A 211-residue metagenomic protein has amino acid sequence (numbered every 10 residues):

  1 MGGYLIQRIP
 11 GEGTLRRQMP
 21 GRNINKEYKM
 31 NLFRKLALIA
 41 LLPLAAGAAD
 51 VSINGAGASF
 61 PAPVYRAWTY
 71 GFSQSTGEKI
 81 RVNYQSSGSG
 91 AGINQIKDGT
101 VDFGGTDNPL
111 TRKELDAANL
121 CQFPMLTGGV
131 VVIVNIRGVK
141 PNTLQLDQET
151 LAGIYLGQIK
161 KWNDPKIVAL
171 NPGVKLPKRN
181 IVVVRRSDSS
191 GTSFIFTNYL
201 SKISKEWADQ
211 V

Functional and structural regions predicted by a protein language model:
R8-K29: Short, Lys/Arg-enriched N-terminal segments with co-localized hydrophobic residues within the first ~10-30 amino acids
Y28-A37: Bacterial N-terminal signal peptides that target proteins for export
I39-A48: Hydrophobic h-region of N-terminal signal peptides that target proteins for export in Gram-negative bacteria
A48-V211: Flexible loop/hinge segments at secondary-structure junctions
